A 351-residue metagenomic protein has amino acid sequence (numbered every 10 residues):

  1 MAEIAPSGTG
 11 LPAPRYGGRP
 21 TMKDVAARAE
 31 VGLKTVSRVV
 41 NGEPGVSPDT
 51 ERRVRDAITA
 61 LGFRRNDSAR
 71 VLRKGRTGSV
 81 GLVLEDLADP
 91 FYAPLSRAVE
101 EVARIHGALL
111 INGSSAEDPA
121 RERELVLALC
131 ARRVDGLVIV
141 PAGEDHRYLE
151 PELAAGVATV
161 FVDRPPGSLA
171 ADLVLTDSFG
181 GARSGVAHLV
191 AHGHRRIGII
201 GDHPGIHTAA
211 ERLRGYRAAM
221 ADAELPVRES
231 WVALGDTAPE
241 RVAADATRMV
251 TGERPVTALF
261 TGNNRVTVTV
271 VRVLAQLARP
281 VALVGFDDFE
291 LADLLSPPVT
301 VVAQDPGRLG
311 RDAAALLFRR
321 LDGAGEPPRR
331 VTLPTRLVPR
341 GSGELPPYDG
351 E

Functional and structural regions predicted by a protein language model:
M1-G78: N-terminal helix-turn-helix DNA-binding module of bacterial transcription factors
M1-R15, A60, E101-H106, A154-F161 (+1 more regions): Bacterial carbohydrate/catabolite-sensing allosteric modules
R28, L33-R38, L72-A88, H188 (+1 more regions): Short beta-strand segments enriched in small/hydrophobic residues
F63-A128, R132-G136, L213-R217: Amphipathic helical "hinge" segments at domain boundaries
A69, R123-V126, L149, V186 (+1 more regions): Short hydrophobic/charged patches on amphipathic alpha-helices used for structural packing and interfaces
I111-G113, V138-I139, I199, A303: Short catalytic-loop micro-motif centered on adjacent basic/acidic residues
A116-P119, V140-D145, N264-R265: Short beta->alpha connector loops
G136-L149, F161-A170: Acidic, Gly/Pro-rich loop/turn segments at junctions of secondary structure
